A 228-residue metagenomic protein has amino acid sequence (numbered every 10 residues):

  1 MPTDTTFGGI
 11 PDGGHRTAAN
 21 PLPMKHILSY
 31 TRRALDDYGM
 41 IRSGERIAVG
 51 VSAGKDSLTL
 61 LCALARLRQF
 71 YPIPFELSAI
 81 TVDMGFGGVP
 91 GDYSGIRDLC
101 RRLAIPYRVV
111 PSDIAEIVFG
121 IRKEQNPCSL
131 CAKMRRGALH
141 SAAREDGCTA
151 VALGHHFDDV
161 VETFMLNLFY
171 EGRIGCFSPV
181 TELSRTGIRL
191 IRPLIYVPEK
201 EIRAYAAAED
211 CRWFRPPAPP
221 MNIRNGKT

Functional and structural regions predicted by a protein language model:
P2-L166, Y170-R173, S178-P179, K200-A208: ATP-dependent adenylation/nucleotidyltransferase module used to activate substrates
D158-V161, L190, N225: A short beta-strand-loop-alpha-helix capping motif that often carries His-Thr
C176-F214, T228: Metal-dependent de-N-acetylase/amidase catalytic core
R215-P220: A ubiquitous short alpha-helical element
M221-T228: RNase H-like two-metal-ion nuclease catalytic core shared by retroviral integrases and related mobile-element nucleases
